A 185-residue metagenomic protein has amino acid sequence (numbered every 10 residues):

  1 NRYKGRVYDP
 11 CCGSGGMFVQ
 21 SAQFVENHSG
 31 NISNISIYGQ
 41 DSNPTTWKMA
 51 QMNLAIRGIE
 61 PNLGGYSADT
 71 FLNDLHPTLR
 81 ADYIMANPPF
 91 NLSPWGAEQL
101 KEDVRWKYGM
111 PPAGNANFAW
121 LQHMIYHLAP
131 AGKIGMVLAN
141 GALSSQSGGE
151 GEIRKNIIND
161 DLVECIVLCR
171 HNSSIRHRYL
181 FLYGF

Functional and structural regions predicted by a protein language model:
N1-A86, N91-W95, E102-V104, A139-G141 (+1 more regions): Conserved S-adenosyl-L-methionine
W47, P112-G184: Conserved Class I SAM-dependent methyltransferase catalytic core
Y108-M110: Extracellular loop and loop/strand-boundary signature of outer-membrane beta-barrel proteins
